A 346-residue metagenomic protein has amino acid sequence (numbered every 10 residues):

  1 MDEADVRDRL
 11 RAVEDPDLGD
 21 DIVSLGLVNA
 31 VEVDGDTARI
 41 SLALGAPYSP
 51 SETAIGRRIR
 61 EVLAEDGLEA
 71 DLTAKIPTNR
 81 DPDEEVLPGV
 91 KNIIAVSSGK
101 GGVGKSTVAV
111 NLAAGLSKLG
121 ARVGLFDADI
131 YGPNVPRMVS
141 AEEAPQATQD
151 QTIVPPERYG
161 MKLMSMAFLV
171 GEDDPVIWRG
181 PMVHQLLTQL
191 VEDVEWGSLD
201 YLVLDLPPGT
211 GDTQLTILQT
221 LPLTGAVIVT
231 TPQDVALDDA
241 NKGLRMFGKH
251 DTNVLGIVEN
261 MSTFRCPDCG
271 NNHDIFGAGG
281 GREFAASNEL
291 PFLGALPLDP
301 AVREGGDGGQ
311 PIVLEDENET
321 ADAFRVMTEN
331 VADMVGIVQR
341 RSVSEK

Functional and structural regions predicted by a protein language model:
M1-P16, L25-L27, E69, R80-G89 (+2 more regions): Haloarchaeal acidic low-complexity proteome signature biased toward cell-envelope/secretome components but also
L10, V28, V90, G101 (+10 more regions): Residue-level signature of catalytic and energy-coupling elements of molecular machines, predominantly ATP/GTP-dependent
S24-L27, E32-S97, T328: Extreme N-terminal, non-catalytic leader segments that precede Walker-type/kinase nucleotide-binding cores
I93-I130, V139, H184, L244 (+1 more regions): Walker A/P-loop phosphate-binding motif and the immediately C-terminal alpha-helix
G102-N111, P133-N134, L206-Q214, V235-D239: Short glycine/serine/threonine-rich phosphate/pyrophosphate-binding segments that cradle anionic phosphate groups
L116, G120-D173, W178-G180, H184-V191: Phosphate-binding loop that captures ATP/GTP phosphates
P208-G308: Conserved catalytic-core segment of NTP-binding enzymes
G306-A321: C-terminal boundary of histidine-terminating zinc-finger modules
